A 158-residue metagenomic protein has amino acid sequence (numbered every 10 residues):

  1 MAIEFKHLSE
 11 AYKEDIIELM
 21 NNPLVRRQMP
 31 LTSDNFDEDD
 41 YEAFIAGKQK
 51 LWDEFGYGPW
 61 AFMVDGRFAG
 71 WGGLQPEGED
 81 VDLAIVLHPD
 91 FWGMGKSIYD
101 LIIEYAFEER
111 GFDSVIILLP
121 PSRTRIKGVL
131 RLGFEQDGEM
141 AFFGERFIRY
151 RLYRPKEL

Functional and structural regions predicted by a protein language model:
M1-L24, P59-L158: Acyl-donor (CoA/ACP) binding surface of acyl/acetyltransferases
I16-N21, Y41-K48: Hydrophobic alpha-helical core bundles mediating ligand binding, dimerization, or RNAP-core interactions
R26-A46: Conserved GNAT-fold acetyl-CoA-binding loop/helix
A46-A61: A short helix-loop-beta-strand connector motif used in the catalytic cores of GNAT acetyltransferases and, in some
